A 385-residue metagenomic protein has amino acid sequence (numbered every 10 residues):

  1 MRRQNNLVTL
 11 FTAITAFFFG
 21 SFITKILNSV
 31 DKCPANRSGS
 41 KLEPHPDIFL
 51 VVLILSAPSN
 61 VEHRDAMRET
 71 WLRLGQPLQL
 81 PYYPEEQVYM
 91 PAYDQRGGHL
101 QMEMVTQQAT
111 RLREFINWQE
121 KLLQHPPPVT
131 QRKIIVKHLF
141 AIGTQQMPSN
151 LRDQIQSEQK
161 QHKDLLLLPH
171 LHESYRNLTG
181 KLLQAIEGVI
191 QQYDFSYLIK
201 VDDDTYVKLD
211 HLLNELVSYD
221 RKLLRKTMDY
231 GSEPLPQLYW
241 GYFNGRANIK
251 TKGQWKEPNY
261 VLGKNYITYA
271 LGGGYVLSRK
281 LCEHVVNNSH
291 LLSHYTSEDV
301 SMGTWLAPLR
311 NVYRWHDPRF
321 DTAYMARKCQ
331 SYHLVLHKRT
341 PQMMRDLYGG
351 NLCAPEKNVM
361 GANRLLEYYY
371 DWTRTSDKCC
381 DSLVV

Functional and structural regions predicted by a protein language model:
M1-V385: Secretory-pathway lumenal glyco-enzymes, predominantly type II signal-anchor Golgi glycosyltransferases
